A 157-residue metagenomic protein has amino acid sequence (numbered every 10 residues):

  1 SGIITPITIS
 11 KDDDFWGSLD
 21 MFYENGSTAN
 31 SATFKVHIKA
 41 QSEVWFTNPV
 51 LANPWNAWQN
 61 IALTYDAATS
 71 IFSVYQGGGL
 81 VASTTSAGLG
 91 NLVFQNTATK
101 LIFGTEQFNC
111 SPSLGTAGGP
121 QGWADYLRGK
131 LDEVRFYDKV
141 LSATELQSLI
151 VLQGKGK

Functional and structural regions predicted by a protein language model:
S1, A67-F72: Extended, low-complexity, turn-rich repeat/linker tracts enriched in Gly/Pro/Ser/Thr and Asp/Glu that occur
S1, I61-L63, F103, V134-F136: Short hydrophobic/aromatic patches on beta-strands that form ligand-binding or substrate-lining surfaces
S1-T33, F136-L149: Extracellular glycan-recognition modules
K35-N60, Q121: Short, aromatic/His-centered strand-loop micro-motif at the edge of beta-sheets
W58-Y65, V74: Short tryptophan-centered beta-strand motifs in secreted/extracellular beta-sheet-rich domains of glycan-recognition
A67-T69, G79, E106-C110, K139-A143: Acidic glycine-/aspartate-rich tracts in secreted/extracellular proteins
T84-G129: Flexible glycan-contacting loops in extracellular carbohydrate-active proteins
Q107, Q121-Q153: Extracellular, beta-strand-rich glycan-interacting domains
